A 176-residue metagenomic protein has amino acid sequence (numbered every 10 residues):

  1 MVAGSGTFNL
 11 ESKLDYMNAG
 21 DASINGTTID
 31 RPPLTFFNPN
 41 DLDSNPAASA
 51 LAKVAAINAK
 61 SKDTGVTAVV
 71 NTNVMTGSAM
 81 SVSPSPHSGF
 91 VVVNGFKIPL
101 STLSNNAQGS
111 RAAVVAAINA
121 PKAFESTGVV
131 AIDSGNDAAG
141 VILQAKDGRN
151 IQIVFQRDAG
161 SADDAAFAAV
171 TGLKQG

Functional and structural regions predicted by a protein language model:
M1-S12: Small-polar (Ser/Thr/Gly)-enriched, low-hydrophobicity segments that adopt extended beta-strand/coil conformations
K13-G176: Extended, beta-strand-rich, solvent-exposed assembly scaffolds of outer structural proteins
